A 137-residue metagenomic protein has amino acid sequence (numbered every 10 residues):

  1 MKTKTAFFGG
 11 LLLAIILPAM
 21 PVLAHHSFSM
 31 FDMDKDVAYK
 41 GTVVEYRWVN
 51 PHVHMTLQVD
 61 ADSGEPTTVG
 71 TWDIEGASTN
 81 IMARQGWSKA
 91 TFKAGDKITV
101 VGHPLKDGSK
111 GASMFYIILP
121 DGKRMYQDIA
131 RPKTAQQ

Functional and structural regions predicted by a protein language model:
M1-L11: Bacterial N-terminal signal peptides that target proteins for export
G9-M20: Bacterial N-terminal signal peptides
L23-V37: Short boundary/loop segments of OB/S1/cold-shock single-stranded nucleic-acid-binding domains
D36-P51: Structural detector for short beta-strands of small beta-barrel domains
V49-D62: Short aromatic-glycine-enriched beta-strand elements
E75-R84: Short, structured beta-strand/loop micro-motifs enriched in basic residues and often containing a Trp
R84-T99: Short nucleic-acid-contacting surface segments enriched for D/E, G, S/T with interspersed K/R
L105-I129: OB-fold/S1-family single-stranded nucleic acid-binding modules
